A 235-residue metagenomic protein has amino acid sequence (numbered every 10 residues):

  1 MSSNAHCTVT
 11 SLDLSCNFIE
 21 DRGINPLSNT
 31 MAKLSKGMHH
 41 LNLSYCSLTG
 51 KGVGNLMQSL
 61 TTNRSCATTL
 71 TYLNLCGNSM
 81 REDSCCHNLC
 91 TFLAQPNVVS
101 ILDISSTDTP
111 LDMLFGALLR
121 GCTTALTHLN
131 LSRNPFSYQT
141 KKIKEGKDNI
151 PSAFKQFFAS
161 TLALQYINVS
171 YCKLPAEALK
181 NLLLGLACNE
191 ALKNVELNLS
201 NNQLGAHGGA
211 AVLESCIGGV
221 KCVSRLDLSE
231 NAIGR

Functional and structural regions predicted by a protein language model:
M1-R235: Leucine-rich tandem repeat or coiled-coil scaffolds
